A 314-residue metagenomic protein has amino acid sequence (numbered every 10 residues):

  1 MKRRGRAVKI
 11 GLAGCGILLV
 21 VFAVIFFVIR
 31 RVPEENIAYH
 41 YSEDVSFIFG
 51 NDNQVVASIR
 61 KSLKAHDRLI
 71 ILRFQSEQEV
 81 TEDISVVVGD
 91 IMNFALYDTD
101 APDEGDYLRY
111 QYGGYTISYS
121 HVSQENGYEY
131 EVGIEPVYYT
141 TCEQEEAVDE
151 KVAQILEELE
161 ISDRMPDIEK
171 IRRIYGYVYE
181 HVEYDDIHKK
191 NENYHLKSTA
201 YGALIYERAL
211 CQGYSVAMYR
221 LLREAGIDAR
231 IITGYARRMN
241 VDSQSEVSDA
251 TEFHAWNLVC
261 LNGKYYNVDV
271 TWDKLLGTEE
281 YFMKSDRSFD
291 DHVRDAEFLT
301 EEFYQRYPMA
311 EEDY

Functional and structural regions predicted by a protein language model:
K2-P166, R294-Y314: N-terminal accessory/pre-domain segments preceding catalytic cores
L63, E125, G202, E246-S248 (+1 more regions): Sterically constrained small-residue positions within well-ordered secondary structures of folded domains
E77, Y139, E180-D185, K189 (+4 more regions): Solvent-exposed loop/turn segments at secondary-structure junctions within structured extracellular/periplasmic domains
Y130-V132, L196-T199, V247-A255: Glycine-rich, flexible loop segments associated with nucleotide phosphate handling
C142-A203: Secondary-structure boundary elements
R164, L204, R208, F282: Flexible, glycine- and charge-enriched loops at secondary-structure boundaries
A200-Y214: A short, highly charged nucleic-acid-interacting micro-segment common to nuclease and nuclease-linked defense proteins
G213-F289: Hydrophobic/aromatic-rich core segments of domains that either
